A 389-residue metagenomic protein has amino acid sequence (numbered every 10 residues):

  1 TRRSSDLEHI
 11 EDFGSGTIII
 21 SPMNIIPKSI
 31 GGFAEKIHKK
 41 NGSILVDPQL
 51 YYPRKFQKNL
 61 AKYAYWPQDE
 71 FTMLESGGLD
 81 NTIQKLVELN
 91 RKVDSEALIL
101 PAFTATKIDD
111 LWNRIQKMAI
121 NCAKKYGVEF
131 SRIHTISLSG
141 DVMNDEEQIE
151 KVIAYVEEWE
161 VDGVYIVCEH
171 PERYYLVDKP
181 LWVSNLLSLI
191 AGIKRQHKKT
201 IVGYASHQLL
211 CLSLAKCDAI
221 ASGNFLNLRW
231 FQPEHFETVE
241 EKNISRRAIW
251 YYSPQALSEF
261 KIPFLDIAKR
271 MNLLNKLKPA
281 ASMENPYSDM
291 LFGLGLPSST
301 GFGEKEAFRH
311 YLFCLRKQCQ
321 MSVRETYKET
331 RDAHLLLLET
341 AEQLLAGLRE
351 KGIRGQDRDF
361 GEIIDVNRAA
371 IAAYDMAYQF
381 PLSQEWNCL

Functional and structural regions predicted by a protein language model:
T1-S4: Short, small-residue-biased leader/transition segments that mark boundaries at the very start of proteins
D6-K36, K40-S43, Q84-P101: Catalytic domains of carbohydrate-active enzymes, especially glycoside hydrolases
P22-I25, P48-Y52, G223-R229: Short, acidic/turn-prone active-site loops that include or flank metal/cofactor- and phosphate-binding residues
K55-D80, Y175-D178: A broadly used, surface-exposed interaction patch
Q84-I220, N224-L226: Eukaryote-skewed repeat-based solenoidal scaffolds used as protein-protein interaction platforms, primarily
S213-L214, D218-I262: Short helix/strand-capping turn motifs
K242-S299: Charged, amphipathic alpha-helical linkers/stalks
N275-L389: C-terminal extensions of enzymes
